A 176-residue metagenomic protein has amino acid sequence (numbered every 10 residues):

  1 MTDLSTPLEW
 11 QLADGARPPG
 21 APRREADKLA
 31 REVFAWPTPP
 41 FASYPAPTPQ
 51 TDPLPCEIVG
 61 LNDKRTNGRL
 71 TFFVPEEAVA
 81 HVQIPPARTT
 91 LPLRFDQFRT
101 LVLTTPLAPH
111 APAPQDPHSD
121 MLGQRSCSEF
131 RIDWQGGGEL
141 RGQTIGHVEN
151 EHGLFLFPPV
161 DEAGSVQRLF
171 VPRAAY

Functional and structural regions predicted by a protein language model:
T2-Y176: Conserved RNA-binding domains used in RNP assembly and mRNA/RNA metabolism
